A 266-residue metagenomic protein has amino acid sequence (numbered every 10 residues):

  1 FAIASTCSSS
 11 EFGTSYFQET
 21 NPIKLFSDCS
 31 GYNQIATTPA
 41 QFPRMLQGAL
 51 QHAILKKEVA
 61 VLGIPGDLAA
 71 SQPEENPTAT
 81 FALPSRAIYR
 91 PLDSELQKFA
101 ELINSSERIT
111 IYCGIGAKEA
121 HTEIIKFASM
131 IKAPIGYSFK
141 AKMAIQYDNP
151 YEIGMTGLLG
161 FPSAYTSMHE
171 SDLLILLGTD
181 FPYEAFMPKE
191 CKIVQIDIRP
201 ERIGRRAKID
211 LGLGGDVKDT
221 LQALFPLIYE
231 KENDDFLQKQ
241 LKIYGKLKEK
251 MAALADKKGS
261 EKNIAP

Functional and structural regions predicted by a protein language model:
A2-A4, F26-T78, L102, A164-V194 (+2 more regions): Structural signature of the thiamine diphosphate
A4-S10, K140-A144, D180-F181, R199-P200: Acidic, glycine-rich active-site loops and adjacent beta-strand->loop/helix elements that engage anionic groups
C7, I64-A70, I115-A117, A141: Glycine-rich beta-alpha junction loops
S9, L25-C29, Q72-P84, Q146-N149 (+1 more regions): Gly-rich Lys/Arg/Thr-decorated short loops/hinges at beta-loop-alpha junctions or inter-strand turns that position
S9-D28, Y147-Y151, G204, K208: Active-site-proximal loop->helix
A40, G63, E75-N76, A87 (+3 more regions): Phosphate/pyrophosphate-binding active-site segments
P91-L92, K98-E170: Anionic-ligand anchoring segments at beta-strand to alpha-helix junctions in alpha/beta enzyme folds, i.e., glycine
K126-A133, E184-R202: A short, gly/pro- and small-residue-rich
